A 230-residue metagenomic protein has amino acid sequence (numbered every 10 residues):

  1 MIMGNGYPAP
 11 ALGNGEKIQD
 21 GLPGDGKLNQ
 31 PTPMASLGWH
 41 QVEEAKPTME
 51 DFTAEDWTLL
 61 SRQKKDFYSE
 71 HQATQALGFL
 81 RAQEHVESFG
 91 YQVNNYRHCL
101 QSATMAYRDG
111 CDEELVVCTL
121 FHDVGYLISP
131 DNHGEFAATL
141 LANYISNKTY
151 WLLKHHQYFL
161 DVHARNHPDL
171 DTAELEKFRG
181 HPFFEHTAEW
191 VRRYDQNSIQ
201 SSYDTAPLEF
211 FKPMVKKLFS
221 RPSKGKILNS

Functional and structural regions predicted by a protein language model:
I2-L120, V124-S230: Metal-dependent phosphohydrolase cores
